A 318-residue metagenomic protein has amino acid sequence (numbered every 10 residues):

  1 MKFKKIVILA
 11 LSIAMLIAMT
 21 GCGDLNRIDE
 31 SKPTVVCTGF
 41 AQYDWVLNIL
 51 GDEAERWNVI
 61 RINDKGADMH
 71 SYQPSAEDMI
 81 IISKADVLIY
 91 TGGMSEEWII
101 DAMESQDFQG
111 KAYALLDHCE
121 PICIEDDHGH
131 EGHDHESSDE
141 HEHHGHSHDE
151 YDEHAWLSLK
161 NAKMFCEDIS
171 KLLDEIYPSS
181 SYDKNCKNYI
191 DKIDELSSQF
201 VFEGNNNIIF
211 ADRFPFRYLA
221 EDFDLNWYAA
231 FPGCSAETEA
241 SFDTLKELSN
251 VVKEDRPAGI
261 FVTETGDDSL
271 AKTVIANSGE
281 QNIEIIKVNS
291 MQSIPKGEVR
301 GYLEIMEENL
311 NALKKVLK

Functional and structural regions predicted by a protein language model:
M1-T20: Sec-dependent bacterial lipoprotein signal peptides
L9, M19-K318: Extracytoplasmic metal-acquisition and chelation regions
